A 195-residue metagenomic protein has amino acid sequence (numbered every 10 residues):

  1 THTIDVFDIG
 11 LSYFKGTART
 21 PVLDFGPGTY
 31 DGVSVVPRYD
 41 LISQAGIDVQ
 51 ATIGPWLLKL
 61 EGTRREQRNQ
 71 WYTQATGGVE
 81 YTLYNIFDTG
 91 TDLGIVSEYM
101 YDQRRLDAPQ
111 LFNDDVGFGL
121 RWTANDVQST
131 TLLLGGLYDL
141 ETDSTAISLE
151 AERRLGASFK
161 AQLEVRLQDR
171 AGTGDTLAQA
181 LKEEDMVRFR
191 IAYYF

Functional and structural regions predicted by a protein language model:
T1-W71: Surface-exposed beta-loop-beta
H2-I4, A51-I53, R64, Y81-L83 (+5 more regions): Residue-level signature of outer-membrane beta-barrel architecture
T3-V6, N69, Y84-L93, N125-T130 (+1 more regions): Short loop/turn motifs that connect adjacent beta-strands in outer-membrane beta-barrel proteins
I9-Y13, V49, L60, I95-S97 (+5 more regions): Membrane-embedded beta-strand positions of outer-membrane beta-barrel proteins
V22-Y30, Q70-Q74, L106-L111, L134 (+2 more regions): Outer-membrane beta-barrel translocator domains and adjoining extracellular loop/strand segments of Gram-negative
L41-A45, T52, W71-A75, T91 (+3 more regions): Residues that define the transmembrane beta-barrel architecture of outer-membrane proteins
L57-E66, I95-Q103, Q128-L140, A161-Q168: Transmembrane beta-strand segments that form the barrel wall of outer-membrane beta-barrel proteins
V79, L181-F195: Outer-membrane beta-barrel "beta-signal"
